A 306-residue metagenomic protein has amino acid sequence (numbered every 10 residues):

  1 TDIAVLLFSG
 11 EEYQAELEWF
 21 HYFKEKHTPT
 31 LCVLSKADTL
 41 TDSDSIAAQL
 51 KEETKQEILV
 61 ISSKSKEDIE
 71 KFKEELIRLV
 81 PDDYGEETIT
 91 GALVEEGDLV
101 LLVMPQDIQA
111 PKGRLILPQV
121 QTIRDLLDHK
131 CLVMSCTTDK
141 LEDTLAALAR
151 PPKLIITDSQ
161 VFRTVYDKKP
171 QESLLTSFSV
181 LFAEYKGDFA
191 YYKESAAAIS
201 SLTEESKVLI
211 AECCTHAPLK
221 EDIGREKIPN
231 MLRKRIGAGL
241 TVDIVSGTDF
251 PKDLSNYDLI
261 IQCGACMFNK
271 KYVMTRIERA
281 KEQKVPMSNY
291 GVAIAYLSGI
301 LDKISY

Functional and structural regions predicted by a protein language model:
T1-L59, T88-A92, L115-M134, T138-A147 (+3 more regions): Conserved C-terminal guanine-recognition region of P-loop GTPase G domains, centered on the G4
L7-S9, V103, D158, C263: Short, well-ordered coil/turn residues at beta-beta hairpins and beta-strand->alpha-helix junctions within
G10, K36, Q106-D107, C214: Residue-level signal for short, function-critical loop segments
E12-Y13, T39-L40, S65, Q109-K112 (+2 more regions): Alpha-helix N-cap/loop-to-helix initiation residues
T28-L31, K36-A92, L99-L101, I108 (+6 more regions): Canonical P-loop GTPase G-domain recognition
V94-E96, L202: Short flexible coil/turn linkers enriched for glycine and charged/polar residues that connect secondary-structure
V100-Q106, K207-E212: Short beta-strand segments enriched in small/hydrophobic residues
G113-L117, T122-Y306: C-terminal effector/interaction modules appended to NTPase cores
